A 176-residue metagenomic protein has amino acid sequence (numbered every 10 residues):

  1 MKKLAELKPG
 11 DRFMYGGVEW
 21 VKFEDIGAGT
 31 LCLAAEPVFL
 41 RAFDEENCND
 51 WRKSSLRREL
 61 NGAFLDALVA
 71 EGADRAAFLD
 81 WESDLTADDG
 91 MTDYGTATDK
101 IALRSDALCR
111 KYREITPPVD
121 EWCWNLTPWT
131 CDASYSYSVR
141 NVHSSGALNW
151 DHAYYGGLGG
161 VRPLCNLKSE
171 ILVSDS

Functional and structural regions predicted by a protein language model:
M1-S176: Collagenous Gly-X-Y triple-helix signature in extracellular proteins
